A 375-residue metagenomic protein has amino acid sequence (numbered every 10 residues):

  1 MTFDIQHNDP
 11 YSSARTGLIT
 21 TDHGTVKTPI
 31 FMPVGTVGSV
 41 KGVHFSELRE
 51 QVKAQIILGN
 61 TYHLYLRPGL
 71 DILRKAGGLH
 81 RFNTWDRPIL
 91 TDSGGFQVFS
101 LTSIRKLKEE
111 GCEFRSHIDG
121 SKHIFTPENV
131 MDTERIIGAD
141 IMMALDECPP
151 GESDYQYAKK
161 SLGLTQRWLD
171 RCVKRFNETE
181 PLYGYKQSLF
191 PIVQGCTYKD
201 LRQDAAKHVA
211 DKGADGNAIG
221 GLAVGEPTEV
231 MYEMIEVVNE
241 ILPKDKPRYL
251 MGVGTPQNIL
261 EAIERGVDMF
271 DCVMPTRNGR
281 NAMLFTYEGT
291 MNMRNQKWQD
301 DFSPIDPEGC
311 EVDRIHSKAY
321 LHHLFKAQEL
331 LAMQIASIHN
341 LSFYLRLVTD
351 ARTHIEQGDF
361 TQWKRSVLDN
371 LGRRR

Functional and structural regions predicted by a protein language model:
M1-L182, Q296: Non-catalytic, usually N-terminal nucleic-acid engagement modules in DNA/RNA processing proteins
M1-P33, K41-G42, D146-E152, P307-R375: C-terminal extensions of enzymes
G24, I57, D92, E134 (+5 more regions): Conserved, mostly hydrophobic/aromatic
Y65, P150-G151, G225-E226, N278-G279 (+1 more regions): Short secondary-structure capping/turn micro-motifs that flank functional sites
N129, T133, K160, L164-R171 (+5 more regions): A non-catalytic, amphipathic alpha-helix used as a structural packing/dimerization or gating element in enzyme scaffolds
A139, D170, K174-N177, E240-P243 (+4 more regions): Generic secondary-structure signature for well-ordered alpha-helical cores
E152-Y155, K159, G216-L222, L330-M333: Glycine- and acidic
G163-Q166, R175, T179, G184-I305: Glycine-rich phosphate/ribose-binding loops and adjacent secondary-structure elements that form binding surfaces
